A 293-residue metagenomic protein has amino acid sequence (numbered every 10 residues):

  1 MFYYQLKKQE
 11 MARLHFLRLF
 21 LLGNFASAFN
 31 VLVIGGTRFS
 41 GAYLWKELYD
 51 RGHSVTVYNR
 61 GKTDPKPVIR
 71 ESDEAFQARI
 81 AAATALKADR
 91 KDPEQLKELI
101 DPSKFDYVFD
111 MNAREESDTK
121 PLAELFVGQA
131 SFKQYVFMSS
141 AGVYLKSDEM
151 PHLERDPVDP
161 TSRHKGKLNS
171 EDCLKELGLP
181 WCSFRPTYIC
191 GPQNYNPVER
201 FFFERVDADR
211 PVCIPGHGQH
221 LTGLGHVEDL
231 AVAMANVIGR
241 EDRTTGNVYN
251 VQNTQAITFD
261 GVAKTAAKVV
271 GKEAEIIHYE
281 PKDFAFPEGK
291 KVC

Functional and structural regions predicted by a protein language model:
M1-Y3, A12-L21, A28: N-terminal chloroplast transit peptides
V31-H53: N-terminal Rossmann NAD(P)H-binding glycine-rich loop of SDR-like oxidoreductase domains
Y58-K62, D89-R90: N-terminal Rossmann-fold cofactor-binding loop
T84-F105, R114-K120: Conserved Rossmann-fold cofactor-binding substructure of NAD(P)-dependent oxidoreductases
K120-L177, C182: Conserved Rossmann-fold NAD(P)-dependent oxidoreductase catalytic core, especially the SDR/UDP-sugar
M150-D172, N196-R200, G223-L224, E228 (+2 more regions): Short-chain dehydrogenase/reductase
P197-F202, P215-G239, G246-N247, G261: Substrate-positioning beta->alpha
N236-C293: Mid/C-terminal beta-alpha module of Rossmann-like enzyme folds, strongest in SDR-family dehydrogenases/epimerases
